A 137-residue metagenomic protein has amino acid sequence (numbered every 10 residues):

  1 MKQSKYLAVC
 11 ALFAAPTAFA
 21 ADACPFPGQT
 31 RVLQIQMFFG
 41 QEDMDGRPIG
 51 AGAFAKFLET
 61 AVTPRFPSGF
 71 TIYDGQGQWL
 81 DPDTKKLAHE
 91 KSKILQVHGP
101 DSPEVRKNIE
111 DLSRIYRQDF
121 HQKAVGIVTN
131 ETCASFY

Functional and structural regions predicted by a protein language model:
M1-A8: Bacterial N-terminal signal peptides that target proteins for export
A15-P16, A20: N-terminal signal peptide c-region/cleavage motif recognized by signal peptidases
A21-Y73: N-terminal secretory signal peptides
E42, Q78-W79, T132-C133: Short, internal active-site loops enriched in acidic
A53-S92, Q96-E104: Mature extracytoplasmic domains of secretory-pathway proteins
K85-Y137: Helix-rich interaction surfaces within compact, conserved domain-sized segments that mediate assembly or partner
